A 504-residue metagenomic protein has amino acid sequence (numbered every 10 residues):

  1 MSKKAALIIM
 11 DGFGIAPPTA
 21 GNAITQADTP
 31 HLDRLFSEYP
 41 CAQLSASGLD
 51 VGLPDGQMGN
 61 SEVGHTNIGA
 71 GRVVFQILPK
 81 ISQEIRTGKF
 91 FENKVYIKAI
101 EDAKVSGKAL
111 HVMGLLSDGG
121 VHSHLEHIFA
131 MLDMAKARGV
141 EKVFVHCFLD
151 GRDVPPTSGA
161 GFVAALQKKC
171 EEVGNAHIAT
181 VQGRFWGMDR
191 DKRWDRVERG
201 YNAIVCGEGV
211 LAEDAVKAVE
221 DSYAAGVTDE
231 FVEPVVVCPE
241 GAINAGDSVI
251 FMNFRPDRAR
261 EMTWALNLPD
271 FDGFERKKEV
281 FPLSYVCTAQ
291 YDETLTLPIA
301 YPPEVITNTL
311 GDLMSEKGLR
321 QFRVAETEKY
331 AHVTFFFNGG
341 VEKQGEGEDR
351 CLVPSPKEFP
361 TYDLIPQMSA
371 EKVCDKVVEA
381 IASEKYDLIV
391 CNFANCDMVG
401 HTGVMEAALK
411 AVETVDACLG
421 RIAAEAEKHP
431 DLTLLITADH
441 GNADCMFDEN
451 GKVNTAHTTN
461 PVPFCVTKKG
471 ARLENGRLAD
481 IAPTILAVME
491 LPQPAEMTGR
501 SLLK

Functional and structural regions predicted by a protein language model:
M1-K504: Feature captures the catalytic ectodomains and active-site-proximal regions of enzymes that hydrolyze or transfer
